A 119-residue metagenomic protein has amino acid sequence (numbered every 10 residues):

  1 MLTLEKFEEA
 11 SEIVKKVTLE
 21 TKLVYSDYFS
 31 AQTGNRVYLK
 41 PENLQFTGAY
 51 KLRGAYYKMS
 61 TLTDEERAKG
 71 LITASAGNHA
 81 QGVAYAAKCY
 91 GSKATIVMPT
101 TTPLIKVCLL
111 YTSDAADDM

Functional and structural regions predicted by a protein language model:
M1-S113: PLP-dependent amino-acid enzyme catalytic core
D114-M119: A short, hydrophobic C-terminal helix/tail in secreted or cell-surface proteins
